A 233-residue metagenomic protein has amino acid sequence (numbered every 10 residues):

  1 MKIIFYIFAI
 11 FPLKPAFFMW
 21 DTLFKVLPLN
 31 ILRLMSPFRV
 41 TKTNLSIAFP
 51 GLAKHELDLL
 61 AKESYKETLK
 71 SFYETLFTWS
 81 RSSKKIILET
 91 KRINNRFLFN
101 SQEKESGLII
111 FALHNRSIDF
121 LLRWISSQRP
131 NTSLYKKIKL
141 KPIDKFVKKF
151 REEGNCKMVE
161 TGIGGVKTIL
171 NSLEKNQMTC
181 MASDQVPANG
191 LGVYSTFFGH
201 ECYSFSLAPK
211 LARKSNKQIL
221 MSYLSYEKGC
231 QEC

Functional and structural regions predicted by a protein language model:
M1-I109, K145, K149, E153: Membrane-anchoring hydrophobic helices of lipid-metabolizing enzymes
E105, K175-N176, N216: Glycine-centered short loops/turns at secondary-structure junctions
S106-I163, N189-G192, T196: Catalytic core of membrane glycerolipid acyltransferases/transacylases, capturing the structured, soluble-facing
I109-F111, M178-A182: Structural motif
R123-W124, F150, N171, K210-A212: Hydrophobic/aromatic ligand-binding patch that stacks against planar heteroaromatic rings of cofactors or nucleotides
K139-K141, K145-F146, Q185, N189-C233: A cross-family acyltransferase "interaction/gating" segment
V159-T161, C180-S183, L220-Y223: Short, conserved beta-strand edge motifs with alternating hydrophobic and charged residues
G164-I169: Short acidic active-site motifs
